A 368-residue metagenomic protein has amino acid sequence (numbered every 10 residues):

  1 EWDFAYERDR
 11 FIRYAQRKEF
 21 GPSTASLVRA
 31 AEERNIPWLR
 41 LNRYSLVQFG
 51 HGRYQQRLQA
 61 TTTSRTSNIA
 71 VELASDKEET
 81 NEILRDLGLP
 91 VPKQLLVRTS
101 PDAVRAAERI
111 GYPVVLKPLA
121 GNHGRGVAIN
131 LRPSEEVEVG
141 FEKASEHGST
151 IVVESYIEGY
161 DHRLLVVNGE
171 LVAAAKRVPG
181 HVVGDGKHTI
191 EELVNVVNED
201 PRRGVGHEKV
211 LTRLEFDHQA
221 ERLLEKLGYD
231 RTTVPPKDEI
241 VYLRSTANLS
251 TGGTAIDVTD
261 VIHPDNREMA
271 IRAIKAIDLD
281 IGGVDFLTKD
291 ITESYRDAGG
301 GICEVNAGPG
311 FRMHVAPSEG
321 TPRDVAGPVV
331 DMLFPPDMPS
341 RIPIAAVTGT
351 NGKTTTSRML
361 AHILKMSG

Functional and structural regions predicted by a protein language model:
E1-R109, N351, T356: Conserved N-proximal alpha/beta basic substrate-recognition cap immediately N-terminal to, or forming the N-lobe
R29, L333-G368: Phosphate-binding loop of NTP-binding sites
R53-H218, P264-E268: Active-site nucleotide/adenylate-binding loops and adjacent lid/helix of ATP-dependent enzymes
K143, H147, V197-T292: A long amphipathic alpha-helix within ATP-dependent nucleotide-binding catalytic cores
R177-G180, K289, G308-G310: Activation segment
T292-G299: Short glycine/threonine-rich loop-to-helix capping motif typified by GTGT followed within a few residues by an Asp-Pro
E304-V315: Glycine-rich phosphate/pyrophosphate-binding beta-alpha loops
P317-V330: N-terminal pre-Walker A segment at the start of P-loop NTPase domains
